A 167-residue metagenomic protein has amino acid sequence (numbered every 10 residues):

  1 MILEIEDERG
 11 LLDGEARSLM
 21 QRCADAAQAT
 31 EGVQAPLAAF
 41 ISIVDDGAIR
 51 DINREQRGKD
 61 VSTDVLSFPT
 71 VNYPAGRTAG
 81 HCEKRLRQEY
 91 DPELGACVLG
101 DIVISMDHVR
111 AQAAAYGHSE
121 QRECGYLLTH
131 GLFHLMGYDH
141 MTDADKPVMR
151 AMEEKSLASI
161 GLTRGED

Functional and structural regions predicted by a protein language model:
M1-G125, F133-D167: An acidic/histidine-cluster motif and surrounding catalytic segment that typifies divalent-metal-assisted enzyme active
